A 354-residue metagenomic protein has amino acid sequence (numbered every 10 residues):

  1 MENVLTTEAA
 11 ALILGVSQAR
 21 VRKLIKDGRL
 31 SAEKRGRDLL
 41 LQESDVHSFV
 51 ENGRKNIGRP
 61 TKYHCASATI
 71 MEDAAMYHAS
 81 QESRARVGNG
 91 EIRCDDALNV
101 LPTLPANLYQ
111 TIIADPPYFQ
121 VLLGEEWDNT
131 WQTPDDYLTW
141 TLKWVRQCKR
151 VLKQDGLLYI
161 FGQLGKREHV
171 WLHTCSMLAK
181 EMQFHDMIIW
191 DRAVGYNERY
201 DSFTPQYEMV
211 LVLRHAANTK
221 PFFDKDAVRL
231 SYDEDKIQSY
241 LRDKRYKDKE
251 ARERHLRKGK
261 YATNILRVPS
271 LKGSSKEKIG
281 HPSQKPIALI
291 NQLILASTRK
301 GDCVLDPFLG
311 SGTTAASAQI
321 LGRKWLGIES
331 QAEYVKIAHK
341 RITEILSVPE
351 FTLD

Functional and structural regions predicted by a protein language model:
M1-E2, A79-E82, G88-N89: A detector for short, charged/polar N-terminal pre-domain segments
M1-R20: Polyanion-binding surface elements
V4, E8, K26-K55: Short helix-start
A10-A11, A32, S317-A318, A338: Small-residue (primarily alanine) positions within well-ordered alpha-helices, especially packing/interaction faces
G15, K23-D27, E51, A106 (+1 more regions): Residue-level detection of the helix-turn-helix DNA-binding "recognition helix"
A19, R37, E72, R84-L305 (+1 more regions): Core catalytic lobe of class I
S44-H78: A short, Lys/Arg-enriched interface patch at domain edges and termini
E82-V87, H339-L353: Short, conserved SAM-binding/catalytic segment of Class I S-adenosyl-L-methionine-dependent methyltransferases
